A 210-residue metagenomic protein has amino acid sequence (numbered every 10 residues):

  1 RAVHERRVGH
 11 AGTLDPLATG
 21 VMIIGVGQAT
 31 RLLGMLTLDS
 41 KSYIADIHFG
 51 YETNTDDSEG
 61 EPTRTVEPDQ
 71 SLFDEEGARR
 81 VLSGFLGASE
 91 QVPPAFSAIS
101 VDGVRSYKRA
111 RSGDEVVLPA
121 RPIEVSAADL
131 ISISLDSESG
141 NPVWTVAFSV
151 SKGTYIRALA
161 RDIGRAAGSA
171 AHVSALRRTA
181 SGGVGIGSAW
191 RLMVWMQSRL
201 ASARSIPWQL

Functional and structural regions predicted by a protein language model:
R1-L210: Catalytic/RNA-binding core of pseudouridine synthases
